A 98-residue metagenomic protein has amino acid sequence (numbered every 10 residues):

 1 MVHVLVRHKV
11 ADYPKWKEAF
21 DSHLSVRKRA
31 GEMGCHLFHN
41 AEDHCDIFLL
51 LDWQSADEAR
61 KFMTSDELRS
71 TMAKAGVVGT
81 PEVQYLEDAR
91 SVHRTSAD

Functional and structural regions predicted by a protein language model:
M1-S70, K74, V78-D98: Short S/T/G/P-rich N-terminal loop/turn motif that feeds into the first structured element of a domain
